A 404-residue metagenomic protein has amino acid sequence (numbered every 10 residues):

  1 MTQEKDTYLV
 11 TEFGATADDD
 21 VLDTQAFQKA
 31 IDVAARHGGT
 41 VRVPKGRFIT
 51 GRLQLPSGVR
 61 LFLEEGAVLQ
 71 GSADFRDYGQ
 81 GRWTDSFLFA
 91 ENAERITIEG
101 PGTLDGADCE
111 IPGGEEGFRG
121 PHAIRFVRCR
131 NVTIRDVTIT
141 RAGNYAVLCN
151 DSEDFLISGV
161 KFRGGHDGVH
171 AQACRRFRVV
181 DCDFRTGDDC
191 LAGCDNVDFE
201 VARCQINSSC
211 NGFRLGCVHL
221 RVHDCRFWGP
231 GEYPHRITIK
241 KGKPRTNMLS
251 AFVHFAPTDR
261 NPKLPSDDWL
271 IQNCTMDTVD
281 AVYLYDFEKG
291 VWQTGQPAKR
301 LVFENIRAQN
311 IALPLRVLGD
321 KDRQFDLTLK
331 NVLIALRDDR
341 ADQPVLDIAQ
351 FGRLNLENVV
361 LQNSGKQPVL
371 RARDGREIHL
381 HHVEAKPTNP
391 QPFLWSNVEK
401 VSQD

Functional and structural regions predicted by a protein language model:
M1-D404: Extracellular/periplasmic carbohydrate-active domains that bind, remodel, or depolymerize complex polysaccharides
